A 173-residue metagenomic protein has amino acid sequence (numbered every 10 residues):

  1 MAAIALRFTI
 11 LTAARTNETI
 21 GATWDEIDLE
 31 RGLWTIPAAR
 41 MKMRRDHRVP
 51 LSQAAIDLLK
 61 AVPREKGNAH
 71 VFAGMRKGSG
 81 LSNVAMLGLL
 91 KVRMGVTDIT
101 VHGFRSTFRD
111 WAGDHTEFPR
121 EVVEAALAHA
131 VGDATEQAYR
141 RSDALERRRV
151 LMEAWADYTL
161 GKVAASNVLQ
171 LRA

Functional and structural regions predicted by a protein language model:
M1-A22, E30, M41-R45, E65-K66 (+3 more regions): Basic, Lys/Arg- and aromatic-enriched nucleic-acid-binding interface segment
R7, L11-E18, A85, L89 (+1 more regions): C-terminal catalytic core of tyrosine-transesterase DNA break-rejoin enzymes
T12, N17-A61, A130-Q137: Conserved tyrosine-mediated DNA breakage-rejoining catalytic core shared by Y-recombinases
R31, R40, P50-D98, T107-F108 (+3 more regions): Active-site/catalytic core of tyrosine-dependent DNA strand-transfer enzymes
T35-R44, I56, G78, E117 (+1 more regions): Catalytic-site neighborhood detector that most strongly recognizes the C-terminal catalytic loop/helix of tyrosine
L51, R109-A112, V123, Y139 (+1 more regions): Hydrophobic, well-ordered secondary-structure elements that form the walls of internal hydrophobic environments
S166-A173: Short hydrophobic short-linear motifs embedded in intrinsically disordered terminal tails or helical linkers
